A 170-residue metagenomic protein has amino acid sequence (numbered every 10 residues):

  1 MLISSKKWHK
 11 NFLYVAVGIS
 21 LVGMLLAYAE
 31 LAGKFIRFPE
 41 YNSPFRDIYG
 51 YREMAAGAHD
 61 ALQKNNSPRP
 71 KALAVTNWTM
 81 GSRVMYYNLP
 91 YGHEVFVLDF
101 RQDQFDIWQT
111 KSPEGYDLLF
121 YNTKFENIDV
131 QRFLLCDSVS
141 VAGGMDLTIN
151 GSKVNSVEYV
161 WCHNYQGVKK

Functional and structural regions predicted by a protein language model:
M1-K7: Structural signal for the C-terminal ends of transmembrane alpha-helices and the immediately following loop
H9-R69, W78-E94, F100-D103, F120-I128 (+1 more regions): Membrane-proximal, lumen/periplasm-facing interface regions of secretory-pathway glyco- and lipid-modifying enzymes
P70-A72, G115-D117: Residues that mark the start of a beta-strand
A74-T76: Short beta-strand scaffold positions
Q102-G115: Extracellular/periplasmic bilobal clamshell ligand-binding domains
